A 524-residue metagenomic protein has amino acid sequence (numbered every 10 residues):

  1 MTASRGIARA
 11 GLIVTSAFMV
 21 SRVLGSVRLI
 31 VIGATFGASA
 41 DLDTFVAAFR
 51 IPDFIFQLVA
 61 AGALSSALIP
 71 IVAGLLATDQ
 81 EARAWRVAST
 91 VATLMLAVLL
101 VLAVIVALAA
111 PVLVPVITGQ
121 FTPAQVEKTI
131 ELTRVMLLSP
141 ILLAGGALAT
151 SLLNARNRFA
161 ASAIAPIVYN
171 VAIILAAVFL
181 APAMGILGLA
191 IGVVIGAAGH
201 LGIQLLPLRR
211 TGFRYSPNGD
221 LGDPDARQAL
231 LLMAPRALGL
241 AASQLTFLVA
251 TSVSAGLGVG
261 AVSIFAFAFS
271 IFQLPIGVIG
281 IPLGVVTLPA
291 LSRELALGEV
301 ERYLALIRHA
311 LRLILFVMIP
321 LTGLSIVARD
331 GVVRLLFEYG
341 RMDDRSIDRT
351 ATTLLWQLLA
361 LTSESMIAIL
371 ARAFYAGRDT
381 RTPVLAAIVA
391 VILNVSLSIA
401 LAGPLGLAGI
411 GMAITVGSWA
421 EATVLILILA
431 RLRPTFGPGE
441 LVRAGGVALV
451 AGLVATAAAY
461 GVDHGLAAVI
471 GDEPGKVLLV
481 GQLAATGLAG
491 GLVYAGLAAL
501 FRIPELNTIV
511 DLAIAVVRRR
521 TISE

Functional and structural regions predicted by a protein language model:
M1-E524: Membrane-embedded alpha-helical bundles of multi-pass transporters/translocases, especially carrier/permease families
